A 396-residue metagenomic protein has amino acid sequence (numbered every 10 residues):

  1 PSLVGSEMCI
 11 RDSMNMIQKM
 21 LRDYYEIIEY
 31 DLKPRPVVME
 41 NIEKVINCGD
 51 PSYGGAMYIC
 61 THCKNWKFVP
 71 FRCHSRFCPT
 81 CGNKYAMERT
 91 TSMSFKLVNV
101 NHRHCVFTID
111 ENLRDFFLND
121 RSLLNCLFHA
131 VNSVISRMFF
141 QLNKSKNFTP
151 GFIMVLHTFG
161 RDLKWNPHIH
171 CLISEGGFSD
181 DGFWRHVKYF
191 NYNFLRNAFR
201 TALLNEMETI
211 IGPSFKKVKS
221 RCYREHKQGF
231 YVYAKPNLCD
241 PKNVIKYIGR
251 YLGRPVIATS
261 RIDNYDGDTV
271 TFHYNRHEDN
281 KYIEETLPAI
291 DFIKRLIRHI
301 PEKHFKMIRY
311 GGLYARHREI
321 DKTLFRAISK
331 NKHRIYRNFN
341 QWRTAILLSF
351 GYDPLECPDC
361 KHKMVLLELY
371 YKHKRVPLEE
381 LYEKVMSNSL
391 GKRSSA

Functional and structural regions predicted by a protein language model:
P1-I10: Single conserved hydrophobic/aromatic residue that forms the stacking wall/gate of nucleotide- or nucleobase-binding
I27, K33-G49, M57-W66, K330-I346: Short Cys/His-rich Zn2+-coordinating modules
G54-M57, S75, H102, P354: Residues immediately within or flanking Cys/His clusters that coordinate Zn2+ in small zinc-binding modules
T61-H62, P79-N83, P358-D359: Short, cysteine/histidine-rich loop/knuckle motifs that typically chelate Zn2+
N65-V69, A86, H362-V365: Short functional micro-motifs and their immediate structural scaffolds
R72-L113, Y370-A396: Short microdomains enriched in Cys/His and/or Lys/Arg
R114-D115, R121-M154, R161-H317, F339-N340: Conserved His + Asp/Glu catalytic blocks
K281-E285, R298-H299, K303-A396: C-terminal accessory regions appended to core domains
